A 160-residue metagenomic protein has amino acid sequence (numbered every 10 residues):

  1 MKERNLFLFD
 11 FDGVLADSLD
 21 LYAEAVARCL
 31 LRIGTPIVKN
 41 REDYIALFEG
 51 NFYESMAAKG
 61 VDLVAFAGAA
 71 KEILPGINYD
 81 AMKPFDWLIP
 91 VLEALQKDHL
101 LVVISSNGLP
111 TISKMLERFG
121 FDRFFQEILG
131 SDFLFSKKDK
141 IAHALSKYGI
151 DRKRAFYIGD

Functional and structural regions predicted by a protein language model:
K2, K97-H99, Y148-R154: Glycine-rich phosphate-binding loop signature in dinucleotide/nucleotide-binding domains
K2-D86: N-terminal helical cap/lid subdomain that shapes the substrate entry/recognition surface in HAD-like hydrolases
F9, I158-D160: Active-site flanking residues adjacent to catalytic metal/cofactor-binding acidic residues
L15, L101, G130, Y157-I158: Conserved SAM-binding loop
D20-A23, E49, Y53, I89 (+3 more regions): Alpha-helix N-cap/helix-start and coil->helix boundary motif
L47, K83-W87, N107-G108, D132-F133 (+1 more regions): Short beta->alpha linker loops
G76-V103, L109, S113, K138-D139: Short, acidic loop-to-helix structural element flanking the phosphoryl-transfer center in phosphate-processing enzymes
L109-Y157: Substrate-recognition "cap/lid" segment bordering the active-site pocket of phosphatases
